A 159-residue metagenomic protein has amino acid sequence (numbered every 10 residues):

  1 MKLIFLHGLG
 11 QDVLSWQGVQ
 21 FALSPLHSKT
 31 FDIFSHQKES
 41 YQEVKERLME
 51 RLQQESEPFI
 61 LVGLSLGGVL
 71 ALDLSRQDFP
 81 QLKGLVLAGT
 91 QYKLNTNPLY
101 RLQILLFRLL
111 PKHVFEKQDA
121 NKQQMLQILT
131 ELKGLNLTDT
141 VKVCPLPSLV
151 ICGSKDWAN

Functional and structural regions predicted by a protein language model:
M1-Q37: Conserved HGGG/HGGXW glycine-rich cap/lid loop of the alpha/beta-hydrolase fold
K38-L52: Alpha/beta-hydrolase active-site loop
S56-L64: Alpha/beta-hydrolase fold nucleophile elbow
G63-A71: Gly/Ala-rich beta-loop-alpha elbow adjacent to hydrolase catalytic centers
R76, L82-P111: Flexible "cap/lid" loop of the alpha/beta hydrolase fold
H113-D139, K155: Hydrophobic, aromatic-rich cap/lid helix
V143-C144, V150-C152: Short beta-strand/loop motif that positions the catalytic acidic residue of the alpha/beta-hydrolase fold
W157-N159: Conserved alpha/beta-hydrolase "acid-adjacent" motif
